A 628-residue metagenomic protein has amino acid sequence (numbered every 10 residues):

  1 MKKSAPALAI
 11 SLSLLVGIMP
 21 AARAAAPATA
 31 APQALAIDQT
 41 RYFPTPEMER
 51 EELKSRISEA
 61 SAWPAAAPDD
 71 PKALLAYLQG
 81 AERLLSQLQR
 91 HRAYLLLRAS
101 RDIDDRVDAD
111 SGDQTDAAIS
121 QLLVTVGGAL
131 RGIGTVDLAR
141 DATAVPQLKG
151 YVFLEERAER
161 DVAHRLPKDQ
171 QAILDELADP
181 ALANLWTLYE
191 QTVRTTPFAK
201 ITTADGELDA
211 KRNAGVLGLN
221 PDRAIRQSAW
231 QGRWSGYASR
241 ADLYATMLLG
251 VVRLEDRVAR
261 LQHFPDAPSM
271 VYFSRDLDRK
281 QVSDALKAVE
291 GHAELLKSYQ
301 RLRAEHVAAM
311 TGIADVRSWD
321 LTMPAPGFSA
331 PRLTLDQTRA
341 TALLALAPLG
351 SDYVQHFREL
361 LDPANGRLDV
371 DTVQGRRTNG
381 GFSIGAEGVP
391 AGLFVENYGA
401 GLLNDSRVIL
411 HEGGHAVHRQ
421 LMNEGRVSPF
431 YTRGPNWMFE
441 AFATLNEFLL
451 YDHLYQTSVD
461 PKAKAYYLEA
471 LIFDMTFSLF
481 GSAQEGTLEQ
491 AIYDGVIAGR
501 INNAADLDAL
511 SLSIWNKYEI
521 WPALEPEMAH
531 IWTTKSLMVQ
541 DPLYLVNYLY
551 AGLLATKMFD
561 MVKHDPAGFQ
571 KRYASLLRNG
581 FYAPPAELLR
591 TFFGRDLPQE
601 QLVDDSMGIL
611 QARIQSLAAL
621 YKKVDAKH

Functional and structural regions predicted by a protein language model:
A7-I18: Bacterial N-terminal signal peptides
P20-A24: Sec/Tat signal peptide C-region and signal peptidase I cleavage site
A25-F328, R339-T341, L512-W515, A619-A626: A well-structured
A30-A31, P44, I133, E156-R165 (+8 more regions): C-terminal, non-catalytic "cap/extension" segments appended to globular domains
H263, G401-Q420, A443, A551: Active-site recognition of the HExxH zinc-binding catalytic motif
A330-L333, G388-V389, L393-L410: Short pre-active-site segment immediately N-terminal to the catalytic Zn-binding motif
P331-L333, R367-P390: Catalytic zinc-binding patch centered on the HExxH motif and its immediate surroundings that defines zinc-dependent
R433-A463, L471-F473, F477, A551: Post-HExxH zinc-binding segment in Zn-dependent metallohydrolases
